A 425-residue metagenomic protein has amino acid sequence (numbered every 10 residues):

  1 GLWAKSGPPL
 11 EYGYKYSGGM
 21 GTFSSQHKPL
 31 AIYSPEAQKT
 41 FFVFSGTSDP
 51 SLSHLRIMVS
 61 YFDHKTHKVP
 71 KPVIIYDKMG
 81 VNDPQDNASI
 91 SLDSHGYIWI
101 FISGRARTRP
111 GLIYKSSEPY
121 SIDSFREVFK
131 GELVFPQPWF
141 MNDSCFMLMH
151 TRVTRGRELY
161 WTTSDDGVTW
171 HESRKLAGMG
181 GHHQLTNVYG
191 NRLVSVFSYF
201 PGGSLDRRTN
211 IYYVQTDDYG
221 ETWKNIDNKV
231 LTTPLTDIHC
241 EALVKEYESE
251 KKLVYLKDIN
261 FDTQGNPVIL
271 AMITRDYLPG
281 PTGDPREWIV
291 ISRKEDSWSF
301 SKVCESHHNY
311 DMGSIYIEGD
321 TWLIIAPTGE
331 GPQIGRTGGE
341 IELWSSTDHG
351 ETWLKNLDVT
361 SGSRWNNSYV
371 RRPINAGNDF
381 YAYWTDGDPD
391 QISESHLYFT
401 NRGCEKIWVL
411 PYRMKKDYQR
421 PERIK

Functional and structural regions predicted by a protein language model:
G1-K425: Extracellular, repeat-based ectodomains that mediate carbohydrate processing or recognition
